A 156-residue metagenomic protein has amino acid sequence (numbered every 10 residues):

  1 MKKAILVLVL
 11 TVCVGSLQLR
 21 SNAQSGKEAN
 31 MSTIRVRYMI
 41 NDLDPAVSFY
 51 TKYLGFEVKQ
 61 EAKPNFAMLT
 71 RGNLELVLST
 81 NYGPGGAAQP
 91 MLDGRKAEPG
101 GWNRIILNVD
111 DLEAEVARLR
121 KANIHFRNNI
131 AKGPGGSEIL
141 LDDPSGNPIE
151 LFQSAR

Functional and structural regions predicted by a protein language model:
M1-A4: Positively charged n-region of N-terminal signal peptides that target proteins for export
V7-S16: Bacterial N-terminal signal peptides
N22-R35, E57-N108, V116-D142, Q153-R156: Vicinal oxygen chelate
M31-N41, V47: Mature N-terminal segment immediately following signal peptide/propeptide cleavage in secreted/periplasmic
A46-T51, L119, G146: Conserved active-site tyrosine of GNAT-family acetyltransferases
P148-L151: Short glycine-/small-residue motifs
